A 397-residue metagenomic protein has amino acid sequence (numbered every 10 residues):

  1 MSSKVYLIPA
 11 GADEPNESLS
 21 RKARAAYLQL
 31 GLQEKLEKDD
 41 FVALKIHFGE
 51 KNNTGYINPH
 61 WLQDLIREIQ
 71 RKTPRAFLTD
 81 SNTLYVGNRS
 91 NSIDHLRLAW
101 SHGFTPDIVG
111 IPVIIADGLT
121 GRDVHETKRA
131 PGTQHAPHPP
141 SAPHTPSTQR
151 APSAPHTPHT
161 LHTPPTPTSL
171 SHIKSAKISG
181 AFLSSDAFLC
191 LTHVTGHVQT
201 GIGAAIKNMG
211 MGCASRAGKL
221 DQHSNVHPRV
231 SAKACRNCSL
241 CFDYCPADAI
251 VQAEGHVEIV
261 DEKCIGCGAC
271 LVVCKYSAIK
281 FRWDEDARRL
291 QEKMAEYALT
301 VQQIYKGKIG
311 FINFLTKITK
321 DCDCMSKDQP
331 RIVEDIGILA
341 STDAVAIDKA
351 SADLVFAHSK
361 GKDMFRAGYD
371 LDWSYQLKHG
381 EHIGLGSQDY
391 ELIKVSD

Functional and structural regions predicted by a protein language model:
S2-W61, R67-D80, Y85-G132, P165-D397: Extended, low-polarity segments enriched in aliphatic/aromatic residues
P131-P167: Intrinsically disordered, low-complexity proline-rich tandem-repeat tracts
